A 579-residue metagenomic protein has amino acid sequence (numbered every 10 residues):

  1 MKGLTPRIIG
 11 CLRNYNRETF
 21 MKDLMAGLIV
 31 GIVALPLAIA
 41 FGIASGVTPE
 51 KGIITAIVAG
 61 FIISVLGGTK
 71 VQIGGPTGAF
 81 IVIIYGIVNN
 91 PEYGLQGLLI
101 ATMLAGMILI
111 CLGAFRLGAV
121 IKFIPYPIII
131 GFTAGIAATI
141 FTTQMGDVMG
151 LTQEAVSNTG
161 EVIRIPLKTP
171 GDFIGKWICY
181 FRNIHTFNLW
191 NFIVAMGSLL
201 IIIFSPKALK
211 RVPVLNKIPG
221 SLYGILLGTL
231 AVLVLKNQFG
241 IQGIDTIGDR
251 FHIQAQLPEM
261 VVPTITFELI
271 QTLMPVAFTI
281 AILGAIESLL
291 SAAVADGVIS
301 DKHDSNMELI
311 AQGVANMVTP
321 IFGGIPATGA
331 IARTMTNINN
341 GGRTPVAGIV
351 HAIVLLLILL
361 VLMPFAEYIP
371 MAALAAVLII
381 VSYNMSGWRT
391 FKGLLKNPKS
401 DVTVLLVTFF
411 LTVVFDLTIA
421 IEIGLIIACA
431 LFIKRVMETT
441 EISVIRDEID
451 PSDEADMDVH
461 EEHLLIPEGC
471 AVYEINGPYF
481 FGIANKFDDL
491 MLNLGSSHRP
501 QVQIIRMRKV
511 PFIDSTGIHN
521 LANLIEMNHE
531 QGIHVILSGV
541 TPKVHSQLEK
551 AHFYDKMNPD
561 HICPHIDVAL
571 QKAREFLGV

Functional and structural regions predicted by a protein language model:
M1-M25, G86, P91-I299, V354-L355 (+2 more regions): Core transmembrane helix bundle of multi-pass membrane transport proteins
I8, G75, L99-G113, L117 (+3 more regions): Helix-loop-helix junctions within the multi-pass membrane cores of secondary transporters/permeases
L12-I29, V33-K70, P263-V346: Membrane-embedded helical hairpins/re-entrant loop segments and their flanking transmembrane helices within multi-pass
L37, I54-I63, G75-N89, H351-L355: Hydrophobic alpha-helical segments within and immediately flanking transmembrane helices of multi-pass membrane proteins
G46, I81-E92, I358, N523-H529: Membrane-interfacial helix-loop connectors
V65-G75, A208-V214, N339-P345, R389-K396: Membrane-helix interface "capping/anchor" motifs
N384-K556, R574-L577: The feature marks cytosolic C-terminal regulatory regions of anion transporters and related permeases
K556-K572: Short acidic-hydrophobic, aromatic-tinged amphipathic segments that line or gate anion-handling sites
